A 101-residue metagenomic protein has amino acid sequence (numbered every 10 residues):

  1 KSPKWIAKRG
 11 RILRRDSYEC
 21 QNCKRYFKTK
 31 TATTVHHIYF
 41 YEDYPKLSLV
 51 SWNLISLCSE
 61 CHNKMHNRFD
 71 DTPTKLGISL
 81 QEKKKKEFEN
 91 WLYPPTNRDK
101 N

Functional and structural regions predicted by a protein language model:
K1-A7, K24-T29, T72-N101: A boundary/linker detector
K4-T34, C58-E60: Short cysteine-rich loop/turn motifs with clustered Cys
L13, P45, T96-D99: Amphipathic alpha-helical interaction segments
Y18, Y39, M65-T72, D99-N101: Intrinsic disorder/low-complexity detector
R25-K28, A32, L54-G77: Short Cys/His-centered divalent metal-binding micro-motifs
Y39-L54: Short linker/helix segments within small regulatory modules
K46, C58-C61, Q81-K84: Glycine-rich loops and low-complexity Gly/Arg-rich segments that provide flexible linkers or classic glycine-based
W52-N53, K64-N67, K86-L92: Short C-terminal domain-edge/linker segments immediately following a structured domain
